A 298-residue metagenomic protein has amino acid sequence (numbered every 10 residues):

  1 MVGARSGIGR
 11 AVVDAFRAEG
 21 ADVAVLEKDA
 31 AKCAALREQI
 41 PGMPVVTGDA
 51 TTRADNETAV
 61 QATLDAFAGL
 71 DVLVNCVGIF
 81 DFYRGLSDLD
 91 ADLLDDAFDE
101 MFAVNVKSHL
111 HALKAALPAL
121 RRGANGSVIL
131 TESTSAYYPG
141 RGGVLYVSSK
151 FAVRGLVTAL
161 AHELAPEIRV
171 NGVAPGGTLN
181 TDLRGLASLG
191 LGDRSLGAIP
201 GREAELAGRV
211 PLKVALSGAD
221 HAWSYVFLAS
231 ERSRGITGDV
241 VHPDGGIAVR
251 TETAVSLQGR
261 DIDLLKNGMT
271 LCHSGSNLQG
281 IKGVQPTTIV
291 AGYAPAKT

Functional and structural regions predicted by a protein language model:
R5-S6: Conserved glycine-rich cofactor-binding loop
E57, I79-D99, R122, G142-L145 (+1 more regions): Conserved mid-core segment of classical short-chain dehydrogenase/reductases
F80-L86, Y225, T237-N277, K282-G283 (+1 more regions): Short C-terminal tail/terminal secondary-structure segment of NAD(P)H-dependent dehydrogenase/reductase domains
A91-L110, I129, Y146, V153: Catalytic Tyr-X3-Lys loop
L113, S149, V157: Active-site helix of classical SDR
P118, A161-P166, R234: Alpha-helical segment proximal to the catalytic Tyr-Lys
N125, A165-R169, I236-G238: Short, small/polar-rich loop/turn modules that mediate ligand/substrate recognition or access, typified
S133: Residue(s) in the substrate-gating loop at a strand-loop-helix junction that position the organic substrate next
